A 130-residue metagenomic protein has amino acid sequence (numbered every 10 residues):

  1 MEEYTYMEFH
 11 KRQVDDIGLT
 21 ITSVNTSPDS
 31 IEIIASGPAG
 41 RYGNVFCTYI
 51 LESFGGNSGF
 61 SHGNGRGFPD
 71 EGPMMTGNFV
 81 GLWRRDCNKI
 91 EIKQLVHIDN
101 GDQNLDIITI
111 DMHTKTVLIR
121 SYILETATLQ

Functional and structural regions predicted by a protein language model:
M1-Q130: Beta-strand-enriched cores of mature, soluble protein domains
